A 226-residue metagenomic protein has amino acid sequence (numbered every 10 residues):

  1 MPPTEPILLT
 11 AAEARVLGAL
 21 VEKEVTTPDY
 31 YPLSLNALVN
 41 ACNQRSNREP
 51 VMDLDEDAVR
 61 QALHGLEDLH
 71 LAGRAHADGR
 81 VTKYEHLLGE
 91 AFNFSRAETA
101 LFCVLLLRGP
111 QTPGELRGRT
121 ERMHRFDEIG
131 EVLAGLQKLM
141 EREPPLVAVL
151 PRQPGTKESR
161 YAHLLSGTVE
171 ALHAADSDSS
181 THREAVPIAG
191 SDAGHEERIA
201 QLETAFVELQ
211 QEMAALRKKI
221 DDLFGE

Functional and structural regions predicted by a protein language model:
M1-A19, R217, D222-G225: N-terminal intrinsically disordered, low-complexity, charged/polar
T10-D29, N93-P110, L136, E141-R142: Positively charged, polyanion-binding regions of nucleic-acid-associated proteins
A19, A62, G135, L164: Residues in the recognition helix of alpha-helical DNA-binding motifs
T27-D53, P110-F126: Short acidic, hydrophobic short linear motifs in intrinsically disordered regions
R60-L63, E67-A77, L136-Q153: A short, conserved structural fragment
D78-T82, H86-E115, S159-G194: Short, amphipathic alpha-helical interaction segments positioned at domain boundaries
R119, P151-E158, A162-L165, Q211-E226: Helical coiled-coil/dimerization "stalks" and their immediately adjacent regulatory linkers at helix->disorder
A185-A205, Q210-F224: Amphipathic alpha-helical oligomerization/assembly segments
